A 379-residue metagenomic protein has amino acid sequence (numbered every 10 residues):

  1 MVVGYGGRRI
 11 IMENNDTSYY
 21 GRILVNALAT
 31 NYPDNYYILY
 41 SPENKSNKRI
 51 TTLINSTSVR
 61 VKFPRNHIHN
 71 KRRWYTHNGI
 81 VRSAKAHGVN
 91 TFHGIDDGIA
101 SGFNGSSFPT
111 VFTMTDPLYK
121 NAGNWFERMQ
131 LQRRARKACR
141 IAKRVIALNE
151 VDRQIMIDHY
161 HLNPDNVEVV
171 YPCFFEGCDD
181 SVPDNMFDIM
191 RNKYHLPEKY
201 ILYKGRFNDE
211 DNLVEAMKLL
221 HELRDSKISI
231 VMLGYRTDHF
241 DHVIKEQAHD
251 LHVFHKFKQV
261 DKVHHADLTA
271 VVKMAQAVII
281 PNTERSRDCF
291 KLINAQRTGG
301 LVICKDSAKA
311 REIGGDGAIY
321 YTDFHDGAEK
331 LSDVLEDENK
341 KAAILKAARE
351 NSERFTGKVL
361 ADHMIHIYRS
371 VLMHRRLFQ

Functional and structural regions predicted by a protein language model:
M1-Q379: Carbohydrate transferase catalytic cores enriched for Leloir-type hexosyltransferases
